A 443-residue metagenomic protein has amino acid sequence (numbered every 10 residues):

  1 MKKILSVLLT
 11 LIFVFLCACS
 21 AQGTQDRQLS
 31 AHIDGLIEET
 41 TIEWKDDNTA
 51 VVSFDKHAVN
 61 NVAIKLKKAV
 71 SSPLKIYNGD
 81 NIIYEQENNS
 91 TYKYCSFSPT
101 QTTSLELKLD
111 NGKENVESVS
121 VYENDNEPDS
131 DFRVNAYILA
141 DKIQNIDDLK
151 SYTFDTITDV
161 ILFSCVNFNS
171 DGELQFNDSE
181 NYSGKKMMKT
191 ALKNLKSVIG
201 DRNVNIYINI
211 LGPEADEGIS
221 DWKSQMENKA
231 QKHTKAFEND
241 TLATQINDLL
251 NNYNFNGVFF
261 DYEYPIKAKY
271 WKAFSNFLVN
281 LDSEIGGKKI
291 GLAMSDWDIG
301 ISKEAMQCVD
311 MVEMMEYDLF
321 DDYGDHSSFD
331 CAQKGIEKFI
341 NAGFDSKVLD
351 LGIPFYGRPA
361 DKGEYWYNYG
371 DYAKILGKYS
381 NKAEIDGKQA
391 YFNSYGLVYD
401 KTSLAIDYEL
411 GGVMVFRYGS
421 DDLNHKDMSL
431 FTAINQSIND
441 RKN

Functional and structural regions predicted by a protein language model:
L16-A18: C-terminal motif of bacterial Sec signal peptides marking the signal peptidase cleavage site
S20-F54, L74-D80, N124-D129: Disordered, acidic Ser/Thr/Pro-rich linker "stalks" and the adjacent N-terminal cap of the next globular domain
A50, N88-T102, D110-G112: Beta-sandwich interaction modules
K56-A63, T102-T103: Extended extracellular/luminal ectodomain segments enriched in beta-structured repeat modules
D125-D240, D330: Glycan-recognition patch characteristic of GH18 chitinases/ENGases and related GlcNAc/peptidoglycan-binding proteins
N135-L139, N169-M187, E263-L376: Substrate-binding surface in catalytic domains of secreted glycosidases
E217-N228, K347-L404, N424, L430-N443: Glycan-binding loop/region signatures in secreted carbohydrate-active enzymes
A243-W271, E316-D318, M414: Active-site groove signature of glycoside hydrolases
